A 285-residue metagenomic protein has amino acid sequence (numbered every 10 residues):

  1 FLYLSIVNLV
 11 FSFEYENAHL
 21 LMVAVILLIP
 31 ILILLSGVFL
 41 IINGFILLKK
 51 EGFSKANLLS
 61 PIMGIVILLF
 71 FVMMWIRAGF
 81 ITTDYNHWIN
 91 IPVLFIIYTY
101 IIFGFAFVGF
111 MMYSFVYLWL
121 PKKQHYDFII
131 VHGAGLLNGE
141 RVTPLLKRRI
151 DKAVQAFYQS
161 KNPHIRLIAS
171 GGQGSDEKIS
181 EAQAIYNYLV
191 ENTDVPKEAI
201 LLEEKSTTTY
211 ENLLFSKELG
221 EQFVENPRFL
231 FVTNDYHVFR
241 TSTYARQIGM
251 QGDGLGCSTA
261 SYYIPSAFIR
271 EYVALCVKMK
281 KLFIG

Functional and structural regions predicted by a protein language model:
F1-K123, Q222-G285: Extended hydrophobic blocks
M112, L118-F268: A structural signal for short, hydrophobic/glycine-enriched beta-strand patches
